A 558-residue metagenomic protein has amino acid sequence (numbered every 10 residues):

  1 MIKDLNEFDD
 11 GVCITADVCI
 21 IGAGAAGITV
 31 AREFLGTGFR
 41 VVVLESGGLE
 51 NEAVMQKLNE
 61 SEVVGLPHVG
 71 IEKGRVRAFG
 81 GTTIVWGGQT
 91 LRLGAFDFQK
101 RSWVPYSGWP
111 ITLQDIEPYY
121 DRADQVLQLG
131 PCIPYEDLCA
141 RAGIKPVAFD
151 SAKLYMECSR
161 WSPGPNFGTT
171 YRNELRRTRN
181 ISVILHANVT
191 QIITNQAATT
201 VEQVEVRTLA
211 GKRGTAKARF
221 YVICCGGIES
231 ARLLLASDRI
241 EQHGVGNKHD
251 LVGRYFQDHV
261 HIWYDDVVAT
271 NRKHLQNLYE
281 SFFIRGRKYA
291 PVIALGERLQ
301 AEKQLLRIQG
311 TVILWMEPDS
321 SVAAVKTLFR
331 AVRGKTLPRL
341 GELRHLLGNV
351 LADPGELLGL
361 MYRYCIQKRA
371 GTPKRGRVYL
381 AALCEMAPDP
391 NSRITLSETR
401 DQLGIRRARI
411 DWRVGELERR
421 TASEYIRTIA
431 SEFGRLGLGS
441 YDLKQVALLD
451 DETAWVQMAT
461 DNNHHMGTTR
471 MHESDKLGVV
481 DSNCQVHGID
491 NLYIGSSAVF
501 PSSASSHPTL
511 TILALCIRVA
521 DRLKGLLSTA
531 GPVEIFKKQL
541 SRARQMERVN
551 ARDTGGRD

Functional and structural regions predicted by a protein language model:
M1-V18, G36-T37, I517, G525-G556: Extreme N-terminal leader/targeting segments of oxidoreductases
A16-V43: N-terminal Rossmann-like FAD-binding beta1-loop-alpha1 element of flavoenzymes
G24-A25, I228, V499: Residue-level detector of alpha-helix initiation sites
G36, L49-E50, K57, V69-E72 (+6 more regions): Glycine-rich loop(s) and the adjacent beta-strand/alpha-helix scaffold that form part
E60-E136, A387-E398, Q402: Redox-cofactor-proximal catalytic regions of oxidoreductases
S102-P105, W109-Q203, V456-M458: Conserved redox-cofactor binding core of oxidoreductases
I184-T200, Y362-R393, L403-S502, T509: A glycine-rich dinucleotide-binding beta-alpha-beta segment and adjacent secondary-structure elements that constitute
H249-V252, H261, D265-R406, N462-H465 (+4 more regions): FAD cofactor-binding and catalytic pocket of flavoenzymes
